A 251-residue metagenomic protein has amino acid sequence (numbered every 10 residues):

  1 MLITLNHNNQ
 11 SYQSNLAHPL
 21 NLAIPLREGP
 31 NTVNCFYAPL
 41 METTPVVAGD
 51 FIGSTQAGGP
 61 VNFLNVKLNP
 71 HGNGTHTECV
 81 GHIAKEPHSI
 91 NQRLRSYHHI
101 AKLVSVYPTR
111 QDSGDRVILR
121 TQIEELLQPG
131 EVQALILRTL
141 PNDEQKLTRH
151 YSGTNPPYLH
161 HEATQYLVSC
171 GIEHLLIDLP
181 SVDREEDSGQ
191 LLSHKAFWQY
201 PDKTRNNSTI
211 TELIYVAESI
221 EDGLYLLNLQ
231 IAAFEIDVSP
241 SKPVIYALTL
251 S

Functional and structural regions predicted by a protein language model:
M1-S251: Active-/binding-site microenvironments in catalytic and ligand-binding cores
